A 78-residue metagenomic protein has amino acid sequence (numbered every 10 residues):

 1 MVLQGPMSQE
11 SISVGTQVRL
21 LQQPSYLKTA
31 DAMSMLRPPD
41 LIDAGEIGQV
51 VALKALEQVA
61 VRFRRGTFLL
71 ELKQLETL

Functional and structural regions predicted by a protein language model:
V2-L78: Basic/aromatic-rich interaction segments and small domains that mediate binding to polyanionic partners
